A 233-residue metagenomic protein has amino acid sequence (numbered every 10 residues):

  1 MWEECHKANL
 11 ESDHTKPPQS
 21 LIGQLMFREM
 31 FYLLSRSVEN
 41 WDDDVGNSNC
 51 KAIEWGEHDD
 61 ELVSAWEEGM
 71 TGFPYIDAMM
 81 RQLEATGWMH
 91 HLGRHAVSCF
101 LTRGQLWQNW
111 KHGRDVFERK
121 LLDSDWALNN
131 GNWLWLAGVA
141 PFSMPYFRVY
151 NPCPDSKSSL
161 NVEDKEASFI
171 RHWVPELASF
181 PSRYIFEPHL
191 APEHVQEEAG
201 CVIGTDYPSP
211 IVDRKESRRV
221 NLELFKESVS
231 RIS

Functional and structural regions predicted by a protein language model:
W2-S233: C-terminal catalytic domain of photolyase/cryptochrome flavoproteins, centering on the FAD-binding pocket
